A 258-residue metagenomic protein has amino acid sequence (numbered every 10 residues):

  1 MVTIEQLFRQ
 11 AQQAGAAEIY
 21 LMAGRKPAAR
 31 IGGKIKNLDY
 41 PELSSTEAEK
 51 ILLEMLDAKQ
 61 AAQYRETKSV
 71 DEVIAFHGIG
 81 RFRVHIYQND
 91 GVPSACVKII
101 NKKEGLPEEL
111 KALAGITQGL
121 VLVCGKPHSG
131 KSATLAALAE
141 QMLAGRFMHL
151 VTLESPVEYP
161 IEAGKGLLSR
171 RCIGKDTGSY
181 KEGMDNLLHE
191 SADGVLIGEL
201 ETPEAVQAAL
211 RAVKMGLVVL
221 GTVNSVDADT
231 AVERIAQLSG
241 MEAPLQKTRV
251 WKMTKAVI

Functional and structural regions predicted by a protein language model:
M1-I258: Short, flexible helix-loop junctions that flank or precede catalytic/ligand sites
